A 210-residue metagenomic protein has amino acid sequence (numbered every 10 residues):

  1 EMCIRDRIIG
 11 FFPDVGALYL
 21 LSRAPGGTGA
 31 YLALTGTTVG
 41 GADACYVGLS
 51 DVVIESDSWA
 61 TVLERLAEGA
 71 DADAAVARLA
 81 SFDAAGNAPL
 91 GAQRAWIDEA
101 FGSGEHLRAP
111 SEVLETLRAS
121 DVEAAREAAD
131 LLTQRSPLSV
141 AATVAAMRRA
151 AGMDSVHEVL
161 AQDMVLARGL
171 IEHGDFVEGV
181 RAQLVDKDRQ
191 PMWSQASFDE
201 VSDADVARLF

Functional and structural regions predicted by a protein language model:
M2-I4: Short, small-residue-biased leader/transition segments that mark boundaries at the very start of proteins
F12-P13: Active-site-proximal cofactor/substrate-binding loop regions of enzyme domains
G16, G26-D73: Contiguous mid-protein beta-loop-alpha structural module that forms a pocket-lining wall or clamp of enzyme active
A17, G40, S58, V62 (+6 more regions): General structural feature for long, well-ordered alpha-helical segments within catalytic domains of soluble enzymes
V52-R135: Amphipathic alpha-helical blocks and their helix-capping loop/short-beta junctions
L117-E123, L132, P137-F210: Long, low-complexity C-terminal extensions of enzymes
